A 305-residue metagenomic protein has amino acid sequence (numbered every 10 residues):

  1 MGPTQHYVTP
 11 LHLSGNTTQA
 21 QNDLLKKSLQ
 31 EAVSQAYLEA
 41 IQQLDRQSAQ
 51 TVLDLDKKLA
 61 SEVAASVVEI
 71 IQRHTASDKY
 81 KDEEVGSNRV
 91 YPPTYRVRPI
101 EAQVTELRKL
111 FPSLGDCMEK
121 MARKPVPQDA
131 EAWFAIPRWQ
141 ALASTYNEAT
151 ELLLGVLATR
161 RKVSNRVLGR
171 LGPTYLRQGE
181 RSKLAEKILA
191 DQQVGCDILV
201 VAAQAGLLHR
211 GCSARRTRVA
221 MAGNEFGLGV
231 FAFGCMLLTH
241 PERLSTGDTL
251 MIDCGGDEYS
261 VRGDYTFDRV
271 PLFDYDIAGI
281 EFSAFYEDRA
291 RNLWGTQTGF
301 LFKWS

Functional and structural regions predicted by a protein language model:
G2-F226, A232-S305: A binding-site-centric feature that preferentially detects glycan-recognition modules on secreted/surface proteins
